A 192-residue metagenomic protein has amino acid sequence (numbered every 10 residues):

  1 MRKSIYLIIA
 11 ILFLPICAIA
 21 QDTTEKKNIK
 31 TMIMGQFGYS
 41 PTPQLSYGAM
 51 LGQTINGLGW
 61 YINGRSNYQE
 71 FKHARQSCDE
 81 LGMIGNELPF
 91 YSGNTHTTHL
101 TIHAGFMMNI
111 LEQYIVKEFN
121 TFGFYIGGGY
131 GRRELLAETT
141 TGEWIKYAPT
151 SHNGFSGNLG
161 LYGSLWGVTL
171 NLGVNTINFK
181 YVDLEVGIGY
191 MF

Functional and structural regions predicted by a protein language model:
M1-K30: Cleavable N-terminal export/targeting peptides
A20-Y68: Short glycine/proline- and aromatic-enriched beta-strand/turn motifs that initiate or cap beta-hairpins
I29-G35, W60-G64, I102, N120-I126 (+3 more regions): Transmembrane beta-strands of outer-membrane beta-barrel proteins
Q36, E87-N94, G142-Y147, G173-V174: Extracellular loop and loop/strand-boundary signature of outer-membrane beta-barrel proteins
S40-T42, N67-F71, G131-L135, N175-F179 (+1 more regions): Structural signature of outer-membrane beta-barrel domains
P41-P43, N94-T101, P149-G154, N178-K180: Short sequence motifs at beta-strands and strand-loop junctions characteristic of Gram-negative outer-membrane
M50-E138: Gram-negative (and chloroplast) outer-membrane scaffold detector with strong preference for beta-barrel transmembrane
F106, Y181-F192: Outer-membrane beta-barrel "beta-signal"
